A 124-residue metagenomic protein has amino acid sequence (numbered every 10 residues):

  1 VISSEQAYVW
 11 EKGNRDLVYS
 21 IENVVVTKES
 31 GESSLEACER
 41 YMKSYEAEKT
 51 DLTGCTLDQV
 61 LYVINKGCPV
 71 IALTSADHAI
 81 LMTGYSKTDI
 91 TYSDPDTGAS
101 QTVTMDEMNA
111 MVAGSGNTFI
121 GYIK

Functional and structural regions predicted by a protein language model:
V1-I2: Active-site SXXK
Q6-K124: Conserved active-site-adjacent core of cysteine acyl-enzyme catalytic domains
